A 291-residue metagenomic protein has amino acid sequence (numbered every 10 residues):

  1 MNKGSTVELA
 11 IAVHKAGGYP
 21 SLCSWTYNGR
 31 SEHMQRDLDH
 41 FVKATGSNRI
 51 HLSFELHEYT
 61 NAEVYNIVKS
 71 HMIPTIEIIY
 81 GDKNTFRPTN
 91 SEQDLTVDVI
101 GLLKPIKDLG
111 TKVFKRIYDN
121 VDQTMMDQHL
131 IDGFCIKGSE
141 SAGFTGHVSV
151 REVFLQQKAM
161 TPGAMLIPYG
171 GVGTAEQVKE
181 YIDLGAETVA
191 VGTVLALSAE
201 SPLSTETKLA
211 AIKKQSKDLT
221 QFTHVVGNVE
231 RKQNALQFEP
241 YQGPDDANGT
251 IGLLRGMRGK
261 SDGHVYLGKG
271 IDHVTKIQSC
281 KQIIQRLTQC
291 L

Functional and structural regions predicted by a protein language model:
M1-M165: Active-site entrance/lid segments in N-terminal catalytic domains of soluble metabolic enzymes
N2, Y169-T174: Gly/Ser-rich catalytic serine loop of serine hydrolases
G110-D119, G171-V172, Q215, E230: Active-site glycine- and acidic-residue-rich loops that bind and position anionic ligands or nucleotide-like cofactors
S141, S149-M165, G173-L291: Conserved active-site-proximal phosphate/metal-binding subdomains
